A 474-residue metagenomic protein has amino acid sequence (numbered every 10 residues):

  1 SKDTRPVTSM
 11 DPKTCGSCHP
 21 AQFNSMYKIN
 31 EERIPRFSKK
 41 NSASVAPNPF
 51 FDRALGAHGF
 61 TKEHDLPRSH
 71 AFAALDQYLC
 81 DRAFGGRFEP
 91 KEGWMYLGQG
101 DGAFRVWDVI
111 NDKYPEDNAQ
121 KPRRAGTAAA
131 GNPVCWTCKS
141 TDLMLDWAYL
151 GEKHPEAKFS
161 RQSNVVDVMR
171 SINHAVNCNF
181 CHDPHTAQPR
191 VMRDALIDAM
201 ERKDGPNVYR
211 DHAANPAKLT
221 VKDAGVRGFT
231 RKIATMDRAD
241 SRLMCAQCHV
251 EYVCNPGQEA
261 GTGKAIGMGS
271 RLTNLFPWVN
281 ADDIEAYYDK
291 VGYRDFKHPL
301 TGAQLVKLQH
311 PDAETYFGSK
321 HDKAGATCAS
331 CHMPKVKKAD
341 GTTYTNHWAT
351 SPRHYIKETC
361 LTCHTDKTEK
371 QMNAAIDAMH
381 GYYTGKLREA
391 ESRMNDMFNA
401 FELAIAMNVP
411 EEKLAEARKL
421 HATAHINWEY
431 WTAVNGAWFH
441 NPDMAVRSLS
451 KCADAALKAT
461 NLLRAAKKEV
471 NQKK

Functional and structural regions predicted by a protein language model:
K2, P6-R105, W147-S330, P334-K468: Primarily the internal scaffold of c-type cytochrome electron-transfer domains, especially repeated/multiheme c-type
G93-Y96, A103-F104, D108-N111, G131 (+1 more regions): Long, composition-driven intrinsically disordered regions
D101-F104, D112-D117, K121, A125: An N-terminus-focused feature that recognizes amino-terminal "leader" regions
N118-D146: A cross-kingdom signal targeting lumenal/periplasmic-facing segments of multi-pass membrane and secretory-pathway
N471-K474: A eukaryotic intrinsically disordered, low-complexity regulatory tract that is acidic and Ser/Pro-rich, enriched
